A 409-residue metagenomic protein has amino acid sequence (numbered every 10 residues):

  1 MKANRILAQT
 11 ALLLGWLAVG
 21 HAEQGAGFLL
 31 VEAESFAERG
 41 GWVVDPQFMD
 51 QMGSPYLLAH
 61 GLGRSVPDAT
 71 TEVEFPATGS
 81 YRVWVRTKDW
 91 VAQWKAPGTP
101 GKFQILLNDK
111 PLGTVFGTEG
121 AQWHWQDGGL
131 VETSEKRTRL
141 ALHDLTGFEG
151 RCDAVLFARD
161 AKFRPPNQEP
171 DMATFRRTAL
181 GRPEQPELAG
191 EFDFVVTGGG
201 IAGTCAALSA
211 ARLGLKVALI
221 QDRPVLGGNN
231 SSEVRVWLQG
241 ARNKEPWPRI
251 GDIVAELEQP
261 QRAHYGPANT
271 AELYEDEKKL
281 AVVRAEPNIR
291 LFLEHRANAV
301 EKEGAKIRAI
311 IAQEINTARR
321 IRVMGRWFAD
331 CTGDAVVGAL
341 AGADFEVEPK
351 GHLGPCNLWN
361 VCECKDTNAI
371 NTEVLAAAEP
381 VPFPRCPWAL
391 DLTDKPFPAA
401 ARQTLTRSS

Functional and structural regions predicted by a protein language model:
A8-A18: Bacterial N-terminal signal peptides
E23-E187: Extracytoplasmic
W94-P97, R151-A154, P166-E169, A207-S209 (+5 more regions): Short, solvent-exposed loop/turn and secondary-structure capping segments
G181-Q185, N229, E294, K306-A309 (+2 more regions): Flavin (FAD/FMN)-binding glycine-rich loop and adjacent Rossmann-like elements that form
L188-G200: Beta1/beta-strand and adjacent pyrophosphate-binding region of the FAD-binding site in flavoprotein oxidoreductases
E191-F194, L213-V217, E286-R290, K306-R308 (+3 more regions): Loop/turn elements at helix/coil->beta-strand transitions in domains of secreted/extracellular proteins
G203: N-terminal Rossmann-fold NAD(P) dinucleotide-binding loop
S209, L215-K216, Q221-K306, E346 (+3 more regions): Conserved N-terminal/central alpha/beta ligand/cofactor-binding core
